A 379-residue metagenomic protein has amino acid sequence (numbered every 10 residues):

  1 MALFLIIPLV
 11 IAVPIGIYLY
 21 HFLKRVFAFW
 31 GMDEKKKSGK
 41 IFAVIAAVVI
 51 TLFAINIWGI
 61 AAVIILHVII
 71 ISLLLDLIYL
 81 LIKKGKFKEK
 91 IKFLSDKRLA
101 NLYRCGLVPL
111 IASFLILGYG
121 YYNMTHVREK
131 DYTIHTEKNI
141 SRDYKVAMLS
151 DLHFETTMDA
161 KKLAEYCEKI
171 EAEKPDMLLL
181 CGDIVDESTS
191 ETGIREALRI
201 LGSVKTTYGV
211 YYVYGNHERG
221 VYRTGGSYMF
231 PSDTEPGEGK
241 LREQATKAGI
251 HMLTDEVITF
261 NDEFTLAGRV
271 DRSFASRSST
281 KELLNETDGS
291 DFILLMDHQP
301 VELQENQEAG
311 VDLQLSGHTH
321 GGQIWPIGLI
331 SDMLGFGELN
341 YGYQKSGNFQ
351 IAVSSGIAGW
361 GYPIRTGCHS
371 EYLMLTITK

Functional and structural regions predicted by a protein language model:
M1-T125: Non-catalytic terminal accessory segments
K84-V108, A112-S150, E155-E173: N-terminal signal-anchor transmembrane helix
K138-K379: Soluble catalytic domains of enzymes that build or remodel membrane lipids, polysaccharides, and related
